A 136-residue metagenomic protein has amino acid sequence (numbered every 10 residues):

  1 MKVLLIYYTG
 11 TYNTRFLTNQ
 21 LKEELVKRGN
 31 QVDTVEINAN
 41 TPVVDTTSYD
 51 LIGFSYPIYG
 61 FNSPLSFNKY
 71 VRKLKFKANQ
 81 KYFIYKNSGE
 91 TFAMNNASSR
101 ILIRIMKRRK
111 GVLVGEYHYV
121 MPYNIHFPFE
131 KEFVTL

Functional and structural regions predicted by a protein language model:
V3, Y12-L17, K22-I37, V43-L136: FMN-binding flavodoxin-like domain, especially the glycine-rich phosphate-binding loop
Y7: A charged nuclease-like catalytic/ligand-binding cleft shared by nucleic-acid processing domains
